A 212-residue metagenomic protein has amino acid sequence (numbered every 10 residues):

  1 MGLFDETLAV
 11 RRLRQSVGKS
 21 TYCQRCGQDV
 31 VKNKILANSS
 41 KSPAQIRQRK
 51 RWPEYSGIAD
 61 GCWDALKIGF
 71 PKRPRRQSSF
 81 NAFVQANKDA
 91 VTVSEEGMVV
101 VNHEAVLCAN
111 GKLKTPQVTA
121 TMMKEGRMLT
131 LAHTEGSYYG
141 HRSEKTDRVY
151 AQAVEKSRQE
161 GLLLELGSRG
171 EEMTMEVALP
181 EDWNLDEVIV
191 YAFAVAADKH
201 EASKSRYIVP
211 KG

Functional and structural regions predicted by a protein language model:
M1-P116: Long, polar/Ser/Thr-enriched low-complexity segments that form simple helices or flexible linkers at protein ends
R75-G212: Charged linear interaction tracts used for macromolecular binding and regulation
